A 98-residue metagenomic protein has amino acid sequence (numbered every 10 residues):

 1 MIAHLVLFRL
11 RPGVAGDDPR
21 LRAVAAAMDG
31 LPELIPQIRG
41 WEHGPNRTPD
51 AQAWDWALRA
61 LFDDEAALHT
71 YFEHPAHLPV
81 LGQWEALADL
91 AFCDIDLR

Functional and structural regions predicted by a protein language model:
M1-D55, D63-H69, D96-R98: Short S/T/G/P-rich N-terminal loop/turn motif that feeds into the first structured element of a domain
F62-C93: C-terminal structural segments of small proteins and small subunits
